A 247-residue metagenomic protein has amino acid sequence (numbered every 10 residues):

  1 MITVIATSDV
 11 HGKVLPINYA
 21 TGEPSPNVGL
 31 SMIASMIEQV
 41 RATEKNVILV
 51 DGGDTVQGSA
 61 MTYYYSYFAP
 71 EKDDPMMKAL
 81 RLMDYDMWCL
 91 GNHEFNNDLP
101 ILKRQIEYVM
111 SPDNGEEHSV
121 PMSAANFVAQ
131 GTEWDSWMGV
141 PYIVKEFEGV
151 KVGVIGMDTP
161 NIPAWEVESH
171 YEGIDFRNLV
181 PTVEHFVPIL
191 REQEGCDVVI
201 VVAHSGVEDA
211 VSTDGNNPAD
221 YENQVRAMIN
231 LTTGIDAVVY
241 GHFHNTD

Functional and structural regions predicted by a protein language model:
M1-D247: Acidic, metal/ion-coordinating pockets
